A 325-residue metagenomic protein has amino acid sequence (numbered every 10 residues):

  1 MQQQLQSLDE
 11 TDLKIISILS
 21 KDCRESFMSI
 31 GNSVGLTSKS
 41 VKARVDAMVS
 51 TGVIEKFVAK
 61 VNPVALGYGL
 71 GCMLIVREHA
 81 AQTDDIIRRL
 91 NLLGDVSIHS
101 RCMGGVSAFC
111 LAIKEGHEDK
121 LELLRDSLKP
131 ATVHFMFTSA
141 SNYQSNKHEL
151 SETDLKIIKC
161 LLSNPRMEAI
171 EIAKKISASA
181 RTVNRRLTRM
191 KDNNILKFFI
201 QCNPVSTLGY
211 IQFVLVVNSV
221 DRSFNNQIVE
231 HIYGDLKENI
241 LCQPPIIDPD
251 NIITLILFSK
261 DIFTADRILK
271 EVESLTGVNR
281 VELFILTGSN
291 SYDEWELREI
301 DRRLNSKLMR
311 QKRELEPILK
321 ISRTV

Functional and structural regions predicted by a protein language model:
M1-V325: A compositional/biophysical signature of low hydrophobicity enriched in polar/charged and small residues
